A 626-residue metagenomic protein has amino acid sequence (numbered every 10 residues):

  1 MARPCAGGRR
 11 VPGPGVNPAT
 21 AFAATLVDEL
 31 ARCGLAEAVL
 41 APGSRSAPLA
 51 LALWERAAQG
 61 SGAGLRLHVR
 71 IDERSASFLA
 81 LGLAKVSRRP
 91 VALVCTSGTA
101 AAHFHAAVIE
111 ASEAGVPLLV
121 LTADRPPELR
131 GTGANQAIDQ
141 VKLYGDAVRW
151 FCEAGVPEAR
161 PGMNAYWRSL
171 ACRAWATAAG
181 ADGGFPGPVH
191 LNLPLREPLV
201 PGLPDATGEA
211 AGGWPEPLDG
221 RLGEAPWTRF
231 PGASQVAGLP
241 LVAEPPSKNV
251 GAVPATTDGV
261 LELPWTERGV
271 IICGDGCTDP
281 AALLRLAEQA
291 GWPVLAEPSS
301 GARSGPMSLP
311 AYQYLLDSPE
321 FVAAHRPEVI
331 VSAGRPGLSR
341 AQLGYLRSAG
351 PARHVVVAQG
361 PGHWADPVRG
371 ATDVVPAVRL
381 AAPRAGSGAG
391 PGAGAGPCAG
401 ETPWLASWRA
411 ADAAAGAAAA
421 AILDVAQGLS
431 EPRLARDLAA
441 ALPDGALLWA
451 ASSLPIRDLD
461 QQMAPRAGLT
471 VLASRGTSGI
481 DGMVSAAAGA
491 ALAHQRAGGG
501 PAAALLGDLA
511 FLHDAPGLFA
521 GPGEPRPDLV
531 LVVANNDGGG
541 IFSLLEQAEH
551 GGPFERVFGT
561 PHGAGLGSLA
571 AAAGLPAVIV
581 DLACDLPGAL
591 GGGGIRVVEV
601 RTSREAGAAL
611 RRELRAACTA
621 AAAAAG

Functional and structural regions predicted by a protein language model:
G15-P18, A237-P240, P245, G344-L454 (+1 more regions): Phosphate/pyrophosphate-binding active-site segments
P18-E110: N-terminal cofactor/phosphate-binding cores enriched in small/glycine residues, especially glycine-rich loops such as
A23-L26, A31, S44-R45, L49-L53 (+1 more regions): Active-site diphosphate/adenylate-binding microenvironment
A36-L40, G64-H68, V86-R125, R326-G334 (+2 more regions): A short, small-residue-rich loop immediately preceding and capping a beta-strand
E37, S87-C95, A101-H103, E110-G115 (+3 more regions): Structural signature of the thiamine diphosphate
L121, E128-G145, M463-G626: Thiamine diphosphate
T122-A174, A296-G390, G394-A415, E546: Glycine-rich, acidic loop regions that bind phosphate or pyrophosphate groups
V270-Q359, W364, R466-R496, L512-P516 (+2 more regions): Glycine-rich, anion-gripping cofactor-binding loops and their flanking helix/strand elements in enzyme active sites
